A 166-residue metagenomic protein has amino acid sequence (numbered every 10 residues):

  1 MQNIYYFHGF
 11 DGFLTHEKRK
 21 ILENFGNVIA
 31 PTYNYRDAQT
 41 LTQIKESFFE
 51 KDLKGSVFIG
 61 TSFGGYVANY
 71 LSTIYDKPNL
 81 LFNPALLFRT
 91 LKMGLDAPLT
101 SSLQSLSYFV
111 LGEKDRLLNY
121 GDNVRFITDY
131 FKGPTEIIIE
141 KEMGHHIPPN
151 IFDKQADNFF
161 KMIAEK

Functional and structural regions predicted by a protein language model:
M1-L53: Active-site catalytic motif of lipid deacylating hydrolases and related acyltransferases
G9-F10, P31-R36, K77-R89, G112-K114: Active-site nucleophile loop of the alpha/beta-hydrolase fold
G12-F13, E113-N119, H145-H146: Acidic catalytic loop of the alpha/beta-hydrolase fold
K18-R19, G94, N119-D129, F152: Short alpha-helix in the alpha/beta-hydrolase fold that links the catalytic acid
P31-Y33, E136-G144: Short glycine-rich catalytic loops that host catalytic nucleophiles or stabilize transition states across multiple
I59-A68: Gly/Ala-rich beta-loop-alpha elbow adjacent to hydrolase catalytic centers
S102-Q104, F109-D115: Short beta-strand/loop motif that positions the catalytic acidic residue of the alpha/beta-hydrolase fold
E142-D153: Catalytic histidine-centered segment of alpha/beta-hydrolase-like enzymes
